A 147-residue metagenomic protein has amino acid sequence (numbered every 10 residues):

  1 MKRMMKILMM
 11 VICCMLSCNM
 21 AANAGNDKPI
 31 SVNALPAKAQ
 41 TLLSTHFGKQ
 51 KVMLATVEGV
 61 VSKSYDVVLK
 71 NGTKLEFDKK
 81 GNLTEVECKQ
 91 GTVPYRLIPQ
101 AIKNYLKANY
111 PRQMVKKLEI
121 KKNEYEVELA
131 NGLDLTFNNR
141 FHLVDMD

Functional and structural regions predicted by a protein language model:
M1-D27: Bacterial Sec-dependent N-terminal signal peptides
G25-D147: Interaction-mediating elements
